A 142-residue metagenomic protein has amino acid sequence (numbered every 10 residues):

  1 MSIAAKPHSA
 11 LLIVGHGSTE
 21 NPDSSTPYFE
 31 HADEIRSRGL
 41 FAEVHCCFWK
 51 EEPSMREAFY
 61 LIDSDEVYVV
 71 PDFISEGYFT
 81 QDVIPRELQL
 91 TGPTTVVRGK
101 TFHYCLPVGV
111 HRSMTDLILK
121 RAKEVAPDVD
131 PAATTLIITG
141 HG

Functional and structural regions predicted by a protein language model:
M1-G142: Active-site-proximal alpha-helix that buttresses catalytic centers in soluble enzyme cores
